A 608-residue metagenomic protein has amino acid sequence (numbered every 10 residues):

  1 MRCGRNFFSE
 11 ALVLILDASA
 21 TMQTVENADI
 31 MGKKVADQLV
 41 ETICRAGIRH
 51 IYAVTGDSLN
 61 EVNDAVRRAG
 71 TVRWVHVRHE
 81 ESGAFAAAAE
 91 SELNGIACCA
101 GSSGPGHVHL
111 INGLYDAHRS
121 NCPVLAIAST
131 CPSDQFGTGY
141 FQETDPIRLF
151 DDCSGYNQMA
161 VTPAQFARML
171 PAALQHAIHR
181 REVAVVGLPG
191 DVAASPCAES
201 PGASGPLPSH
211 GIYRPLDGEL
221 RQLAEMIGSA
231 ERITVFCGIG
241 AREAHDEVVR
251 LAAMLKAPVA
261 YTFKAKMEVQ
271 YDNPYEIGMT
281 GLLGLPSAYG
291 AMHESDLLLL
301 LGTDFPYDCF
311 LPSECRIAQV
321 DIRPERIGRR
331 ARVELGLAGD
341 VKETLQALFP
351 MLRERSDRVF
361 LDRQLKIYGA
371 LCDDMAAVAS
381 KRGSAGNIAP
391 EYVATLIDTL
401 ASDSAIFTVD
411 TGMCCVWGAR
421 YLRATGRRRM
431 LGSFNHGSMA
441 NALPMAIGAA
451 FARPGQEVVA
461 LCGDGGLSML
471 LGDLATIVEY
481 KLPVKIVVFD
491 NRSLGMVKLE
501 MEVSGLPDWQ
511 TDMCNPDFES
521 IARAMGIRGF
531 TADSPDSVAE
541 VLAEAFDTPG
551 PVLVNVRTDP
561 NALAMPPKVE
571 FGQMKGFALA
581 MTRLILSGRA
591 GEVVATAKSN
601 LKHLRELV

Functional and structural regions predicted by a protein language model:
V25-I30, K34, A164, G187 (+8 more regions): Phosphate/pyrophosphate-binding active-site segments
G32-Y115, R119: N-terminal cofactor/phosphate-binding cores enriched in small/glycine residues, especially glycine-rich loops such as
A36-C44, V54-D57, V62-A69, G369-P444 (+3 more regions): Active-site diphosphate/adenylate-binding microenvironment
T42, G47-H50, E92-A128, D151-G202 (+7 more regions): Structural signature of the thiamine diphosphate
A53-G56, W74-F85, C99-G106, V161-T162 (+5 more regions): Active-site nucleophile and cofactor-binding loops and adjacent substrate-binding regions of central metabolic enzymes
E92, I239-I322, T425-Q456, S468-G472 (+2 more regions): Glycine-rich, anion-gripping cofactor-binding loops and their flanking helix/strand elements in enzyme active sites
I127, Q135-Q142, G328-A338, K342-L348 (+2 more regions): Thiamine diphosphate
A128-M169, F263-I367, F546: Glycine-rich, acidic loop regions that bind phosphate or pyrophosphate groups
